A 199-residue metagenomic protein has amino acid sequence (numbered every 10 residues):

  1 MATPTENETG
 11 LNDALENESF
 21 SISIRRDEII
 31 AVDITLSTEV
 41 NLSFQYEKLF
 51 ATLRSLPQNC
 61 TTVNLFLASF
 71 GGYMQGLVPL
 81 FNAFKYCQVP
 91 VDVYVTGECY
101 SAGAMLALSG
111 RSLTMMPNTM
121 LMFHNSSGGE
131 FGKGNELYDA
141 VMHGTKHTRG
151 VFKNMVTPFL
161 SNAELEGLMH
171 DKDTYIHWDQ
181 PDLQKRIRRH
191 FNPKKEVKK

Functional and structural regions predicted by a protein language model:
M1-S21: Intrinsically disordered, low-complexity segments enriched in small/flexible residues
A2-T5, N125, V197-K198: TOPRIM fold recognition
N7-T9, I29, E196-K199: Intrinsic disorder/low-complexity segments enriched in polar/small residues
G10, A14, T35, E39-N41 (+2 more regions): Acidic/proline-rich low-complexity IDRs
N17, S21-F131, N135: Cleft-lining beta-strand/loop regions that shape enzyme active-site pockets
V63, E130-K199: Charged, glycine-interspersed solvent-exposed loop segments at helix/strand-loop junctions that cap or gate access
